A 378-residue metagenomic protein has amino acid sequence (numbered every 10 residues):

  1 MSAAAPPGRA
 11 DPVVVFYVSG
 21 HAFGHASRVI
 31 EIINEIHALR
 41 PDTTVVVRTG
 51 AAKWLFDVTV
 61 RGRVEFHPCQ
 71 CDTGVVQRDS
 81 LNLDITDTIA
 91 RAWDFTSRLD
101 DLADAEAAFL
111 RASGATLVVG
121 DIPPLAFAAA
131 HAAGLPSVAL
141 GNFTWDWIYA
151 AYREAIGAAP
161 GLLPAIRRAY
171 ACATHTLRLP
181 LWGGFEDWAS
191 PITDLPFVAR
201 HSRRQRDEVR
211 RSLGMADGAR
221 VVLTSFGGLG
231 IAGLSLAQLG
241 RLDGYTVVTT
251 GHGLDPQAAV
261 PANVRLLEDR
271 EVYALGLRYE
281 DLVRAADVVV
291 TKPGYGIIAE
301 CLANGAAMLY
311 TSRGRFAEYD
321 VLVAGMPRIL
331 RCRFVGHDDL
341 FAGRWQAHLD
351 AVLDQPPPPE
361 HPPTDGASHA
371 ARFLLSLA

Functional and structural regions predicted by a protein language model:
D11, D42-S97: Conserved nucleotide-sugar phosphate-binding/catalytic loop shared by glycosyltransferases and other
V18-I30: A short, glycine/small-residue-rich beta-strand->loop->alpha-helix junction that serves as a flexible
I32-E35, V198-R200, R204-V288: Donor-nucleotide binding loops and adjacent catalytic segments primarily of GT-B fold Leloir glycosyltransferases
A105-R167: Conserved nucleotide-sugar donor-interacting segment of glycosyltransferase catalytic cores, predominantly GT-B
L117-I122, A139, R278-V321: A donor-sugar binding/catalytic signature common to diverse glycosyltransferases and related nucleotide-sugar
I148-I231, G253: A nucleotide-sugar donor-handling region in carbohydrate enzymes
I297-A347, D354: Catalytic binding pocket for nucleotide-activated donors in carbohydrate/polymer assembly enzymes
Q346-A378: C-terminal amphipathic helix plus adjacent low-complexity, charged tail appended to glycosyltransferase catalytic
